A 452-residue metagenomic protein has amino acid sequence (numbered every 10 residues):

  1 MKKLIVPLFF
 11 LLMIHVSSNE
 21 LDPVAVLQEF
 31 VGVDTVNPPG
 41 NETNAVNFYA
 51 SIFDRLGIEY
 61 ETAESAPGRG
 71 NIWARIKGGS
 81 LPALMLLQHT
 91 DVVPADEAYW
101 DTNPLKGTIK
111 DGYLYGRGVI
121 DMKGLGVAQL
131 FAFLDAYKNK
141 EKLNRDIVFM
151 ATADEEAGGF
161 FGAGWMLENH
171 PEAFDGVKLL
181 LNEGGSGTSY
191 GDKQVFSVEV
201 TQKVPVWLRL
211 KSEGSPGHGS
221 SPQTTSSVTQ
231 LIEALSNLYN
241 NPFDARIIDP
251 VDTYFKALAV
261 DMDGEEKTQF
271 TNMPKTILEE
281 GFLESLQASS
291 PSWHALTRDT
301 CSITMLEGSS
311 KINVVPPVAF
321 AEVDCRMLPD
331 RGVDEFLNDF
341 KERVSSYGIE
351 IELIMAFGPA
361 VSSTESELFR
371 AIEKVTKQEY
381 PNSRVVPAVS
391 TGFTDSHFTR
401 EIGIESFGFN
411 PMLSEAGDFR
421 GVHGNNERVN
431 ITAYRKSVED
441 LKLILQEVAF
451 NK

Functional and structural regions predicted by a protein language model:
L4-M13: Sec-dependent N-terminal signal peptides
N19-R117, K123, L130, A136-R145: Acidic/His- and Gly-rich active-site-bordering loop/insert found across diverse amide/peptide-bond hydrolases
A25-T35, K211-G214, Y347-M355: Acidic/histidine-rich, surface-exposed loop or edge segments in extracytoplasmic proteins
G32-G40, L114-V119, F196, G217-S221 (+1 more regions): Second-shell loop/turn segments in exported
G78, S189-Y190, I247-S310, P317 (+3 more regions): An extended, acidic, His-containing surface patch that forms the Zn2+-binding/catalytic region of metallohydrolases
L114, I120-S197: Acidic/histidine-rich catalytic neighborhood of metal-dependent amide-processing enzymes
G164-M166, S220-D244: A short core secondary-structure module
T225, F336-V344: Short amphipathic alpha-helices in soluble, non-transmembrane regions that often serve as interface/regulatory elements
